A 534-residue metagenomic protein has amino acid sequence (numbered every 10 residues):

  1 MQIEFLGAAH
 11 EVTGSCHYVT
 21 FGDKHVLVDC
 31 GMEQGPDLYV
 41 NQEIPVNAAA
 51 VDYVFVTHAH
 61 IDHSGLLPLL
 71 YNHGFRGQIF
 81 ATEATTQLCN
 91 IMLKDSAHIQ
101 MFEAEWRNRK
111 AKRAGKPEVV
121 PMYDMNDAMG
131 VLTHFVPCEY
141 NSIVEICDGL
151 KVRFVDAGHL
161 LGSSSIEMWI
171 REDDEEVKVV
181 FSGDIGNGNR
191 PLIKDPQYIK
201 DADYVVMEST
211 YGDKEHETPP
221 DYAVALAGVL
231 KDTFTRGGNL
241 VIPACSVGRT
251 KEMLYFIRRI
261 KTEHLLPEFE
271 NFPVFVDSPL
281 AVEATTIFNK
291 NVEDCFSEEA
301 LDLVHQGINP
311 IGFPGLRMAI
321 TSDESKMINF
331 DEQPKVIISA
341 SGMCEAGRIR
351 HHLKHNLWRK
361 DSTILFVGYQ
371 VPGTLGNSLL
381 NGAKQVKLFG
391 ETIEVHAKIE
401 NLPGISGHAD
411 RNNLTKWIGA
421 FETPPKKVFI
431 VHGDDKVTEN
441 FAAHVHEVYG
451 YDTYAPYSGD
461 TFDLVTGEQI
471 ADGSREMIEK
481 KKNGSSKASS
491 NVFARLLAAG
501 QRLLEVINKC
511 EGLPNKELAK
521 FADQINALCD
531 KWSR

Functional and structural regions predicted by a protein language model:
M1-F55, H60, S64, Y71-E252 (+2 more regions): His/Asp/Glu-rich metal-coordinating catalytic cores of metallo-dependent phosphodiesterases/hydrolases acting on
Q100-E105, V292-H305, K387, I470-L497: A polyampholytic, Gly/Pro-enriched intrinsically disordered region
L150-F154, I287-C295, T415-K416, V465-M477: Short, surface-exposed amphipathic charged segments that create phosphate/polyanion-binding patches used for binding
P191-V206, V292-E299, Q370-H396: Short, compositionally biased "basic patch" segments
V229-L375, K387, V437-E439, H444-V448 (+2 more regions): Hard-cation-handling environments
K387-I418: Generic long, charged, amphipathic alpha-helical segments
V431-I470: Extended assembly-interface/linker segments at domain junctions
G459-K520: Charged, amphipathic alpha-helical linkers/stalks
